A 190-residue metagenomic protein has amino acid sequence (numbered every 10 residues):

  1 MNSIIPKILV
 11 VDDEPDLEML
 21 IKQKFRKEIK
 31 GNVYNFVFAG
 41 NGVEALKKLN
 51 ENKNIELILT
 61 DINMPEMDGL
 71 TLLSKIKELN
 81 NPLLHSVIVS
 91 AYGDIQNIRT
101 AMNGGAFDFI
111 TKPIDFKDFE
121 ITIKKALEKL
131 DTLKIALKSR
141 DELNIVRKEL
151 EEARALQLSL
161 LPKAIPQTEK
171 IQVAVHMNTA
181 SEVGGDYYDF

Functional and structural regions predicted by a protein language model:
N2, K22, F38-L57: Acidic, metal-coordinating helix/loop segments flanking the phosphotransfer/catalytic sites of two-component signaling
S3, P15-V37: Two-component/phosphorelay signaling modules centered on CheY-like receiver
N41-E44, D68-S74, G93: Acidic catalytic/metal-coordinating carboxylates
K47, L70-P82, T100: Short amphipathic alpha-helix used as the core "switch/output" element in two-component signaling
M64: Receiver (REC) domain active-site loop signature in two-component systems and cognate sites in sensor histidine kinases
K138-F190: … and, occasionally, acidic/histidine-rich disordered N-termini of signaling adaptors
